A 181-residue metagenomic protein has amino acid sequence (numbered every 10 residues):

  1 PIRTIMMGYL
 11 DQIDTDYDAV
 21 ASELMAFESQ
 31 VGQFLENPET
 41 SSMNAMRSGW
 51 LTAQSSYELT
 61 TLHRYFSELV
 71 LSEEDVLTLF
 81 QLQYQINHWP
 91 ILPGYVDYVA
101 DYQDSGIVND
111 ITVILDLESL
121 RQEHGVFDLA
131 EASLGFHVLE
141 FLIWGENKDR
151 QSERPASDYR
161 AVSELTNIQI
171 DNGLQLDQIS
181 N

Functional and structural regions predicted by a protein language model:
P1-N181: Mature extracytoplasmic or organellar-lumen-exposed domains after removal of signal/transit peptides
